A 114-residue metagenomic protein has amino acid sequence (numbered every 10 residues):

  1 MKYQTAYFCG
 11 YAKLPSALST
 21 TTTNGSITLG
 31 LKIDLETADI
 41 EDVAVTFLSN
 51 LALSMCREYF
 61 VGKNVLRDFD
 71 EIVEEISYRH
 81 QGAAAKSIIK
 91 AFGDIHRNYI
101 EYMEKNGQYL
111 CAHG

Functional and structural regions predicted by a protein language model:
M1-Y11: Short, compositionally biased leader-like segments
L14, L18-G114: Active-site- and interface-proximal helix/loop "cap" or "latch" segments in soluble metabolic and energy-transducing
